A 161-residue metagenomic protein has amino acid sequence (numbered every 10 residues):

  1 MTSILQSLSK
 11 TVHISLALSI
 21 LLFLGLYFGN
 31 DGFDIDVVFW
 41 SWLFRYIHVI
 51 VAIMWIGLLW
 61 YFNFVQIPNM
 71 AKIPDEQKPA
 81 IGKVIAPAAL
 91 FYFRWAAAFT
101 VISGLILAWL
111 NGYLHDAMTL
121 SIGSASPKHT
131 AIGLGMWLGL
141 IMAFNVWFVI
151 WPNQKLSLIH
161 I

Functional and structural regions predicted by a protein language model:
M1-A17, K72-A97: Cytosolic-side membrane-entry/anchor segment at the start of a transmembrane helix
T2, I14, I35-W42, L59 (+1 more regions): An N-terminal structural lobe/cap that precedes and organizes the functional/catalytic core across diverse proteins
S19-F33: Alpha-helical transmembrane segments of multi-pass membrane proteins
W40-I56: Histidine-centered catalytic micro-motifs
H48, T100, Q154: Divalent metal-coordination and catalytic microenvironments
A52, G57-L58, L140-N153: Transmembrane alpha-helical segments that form the membrane-embedded catalytic/substrate-channel core of multi-pass
F62-I67, A71-I73, K83-W147: Membrane-interface helix-loop-helix modules in multi-pass inner-membrane proteins
I159-I161: Conserved small/polar residues in nucleotide/adenosyl-binding loops
